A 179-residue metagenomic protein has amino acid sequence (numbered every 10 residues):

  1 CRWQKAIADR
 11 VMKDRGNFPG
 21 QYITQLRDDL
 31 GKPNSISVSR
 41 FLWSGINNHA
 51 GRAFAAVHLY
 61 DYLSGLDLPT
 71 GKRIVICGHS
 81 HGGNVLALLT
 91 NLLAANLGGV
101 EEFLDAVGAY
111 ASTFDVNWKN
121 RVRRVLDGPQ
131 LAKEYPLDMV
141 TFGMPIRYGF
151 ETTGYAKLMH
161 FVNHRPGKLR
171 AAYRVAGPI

Functional and structural regions predicted by a protein language model:
C1-K72: Active-site catalytic motif of lipid deacylating hydrolases and related acyltransferases
H49-P178: Serine-dependent carboxylesterase/thioesterase catalytic core of lipase-like alpha/beta-hydrolase/SGNH enzymes
